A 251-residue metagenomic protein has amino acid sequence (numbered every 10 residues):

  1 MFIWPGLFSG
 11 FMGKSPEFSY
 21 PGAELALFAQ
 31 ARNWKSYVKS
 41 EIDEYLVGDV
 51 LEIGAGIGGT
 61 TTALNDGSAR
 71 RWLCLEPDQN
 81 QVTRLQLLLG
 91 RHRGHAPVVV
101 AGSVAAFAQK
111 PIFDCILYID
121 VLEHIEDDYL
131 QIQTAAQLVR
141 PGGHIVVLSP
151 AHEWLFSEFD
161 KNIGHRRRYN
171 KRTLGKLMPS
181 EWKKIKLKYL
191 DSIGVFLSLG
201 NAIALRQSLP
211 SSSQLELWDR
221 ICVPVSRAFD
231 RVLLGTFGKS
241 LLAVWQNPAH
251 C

Functional and structural regions predicted by a protein language model:
F2-I119, Y129-I132, E216-P224, A228 (+2 more regions): Conserved N-terminal segment of class I S-adenosyl-L-methionine
P16-Y37, Y45, G59, V104-A105 (+2 more regions): S-adenosyl-L-methionine-dependent methyltransferase catalytic module, highlighting the catalytic core
W72, L138-R140: N-terminal subdomain of nucleotide-sugar transferases
I119-L122, L148: Residues lining the SAM
